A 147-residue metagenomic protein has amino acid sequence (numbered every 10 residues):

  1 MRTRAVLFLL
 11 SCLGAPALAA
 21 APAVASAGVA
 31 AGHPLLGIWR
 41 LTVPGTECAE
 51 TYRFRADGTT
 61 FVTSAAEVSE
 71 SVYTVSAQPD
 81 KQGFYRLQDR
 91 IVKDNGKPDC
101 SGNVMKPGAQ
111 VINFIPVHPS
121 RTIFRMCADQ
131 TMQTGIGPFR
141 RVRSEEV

Functional and structural regions predicted by a protein language model:
M1-R4: Positively charged n-region of N-terminal signal peptides that target proteins for export
L7-A17: Bacterial N-terminal signal peptides
A23-A25, S69-A77, R125-V147: Edge beta-strand at a domain terminus
V24-R40, R53: N-terminal helix-cap/turn-to-beta initiation motif at the start of protein domains
P44-E47, S64-A128: Contiguous, well-ordered beta-strand patches that form the walls/edges of small beta-barrel/beta-sandwich domains
F54, M105-P107, M132-Q133: Secreted/processed peptides and extracellular or luminal domains of membrane proteins
G58-T60: Structural signal for glycine-centered tight turns and loop->strand junctions in beta-sheet-rich domains
